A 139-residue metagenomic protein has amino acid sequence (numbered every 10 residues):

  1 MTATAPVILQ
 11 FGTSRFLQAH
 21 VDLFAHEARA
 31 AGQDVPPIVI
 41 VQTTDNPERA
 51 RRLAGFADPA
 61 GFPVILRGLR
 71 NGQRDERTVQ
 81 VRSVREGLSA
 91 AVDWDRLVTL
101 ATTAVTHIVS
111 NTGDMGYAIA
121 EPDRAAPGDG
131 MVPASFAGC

Functional and structural regions predicted by a protein language model:
M1-C139: Non-transmembrane, aqueous-exposed alpha-helical and coiled segments at domain scale
